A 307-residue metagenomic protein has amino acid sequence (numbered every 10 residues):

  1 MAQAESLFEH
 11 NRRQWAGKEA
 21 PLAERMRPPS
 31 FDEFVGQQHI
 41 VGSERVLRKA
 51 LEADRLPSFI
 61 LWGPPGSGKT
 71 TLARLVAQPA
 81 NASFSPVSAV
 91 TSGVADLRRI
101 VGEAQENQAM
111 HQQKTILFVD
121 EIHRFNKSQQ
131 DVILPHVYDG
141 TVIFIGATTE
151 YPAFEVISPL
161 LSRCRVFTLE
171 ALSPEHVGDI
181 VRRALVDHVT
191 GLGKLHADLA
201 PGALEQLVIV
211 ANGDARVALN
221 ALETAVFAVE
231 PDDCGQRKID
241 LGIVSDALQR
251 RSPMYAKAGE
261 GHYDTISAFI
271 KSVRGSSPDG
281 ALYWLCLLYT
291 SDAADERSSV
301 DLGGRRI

Functional and structural regions predicted by a protein language model:
F8-H10, L51-E52, L56-P86: Walker A/P-loop
G17-S58: Pre-Walker A (pre-P-loop) alpha-helix and adjacent loop at the N terminus of AAA/AAA+ ATPase modules, a conserved
V87-Q113: Short glycine-rich substrate-engagement loop in P-loop NTPases that contacts/grips substrate
V166-V177: Conserved AAA+ ATPase "SRH/arginine-finger" region at the nucleotide-binding site
K194-V210, T265: Short conserved motifs of the RecA-like P-loop NTPase core
E205-I209, R216-E230: C-terminal helical "lid" of AAA+/P-loop NTPase domains
V229-R250: Conserved C-terminal helix/linker of AAA+ ATPases
Y289-E296: Conserved small/polar residues in nucleotide/adenosyl-binding loops
